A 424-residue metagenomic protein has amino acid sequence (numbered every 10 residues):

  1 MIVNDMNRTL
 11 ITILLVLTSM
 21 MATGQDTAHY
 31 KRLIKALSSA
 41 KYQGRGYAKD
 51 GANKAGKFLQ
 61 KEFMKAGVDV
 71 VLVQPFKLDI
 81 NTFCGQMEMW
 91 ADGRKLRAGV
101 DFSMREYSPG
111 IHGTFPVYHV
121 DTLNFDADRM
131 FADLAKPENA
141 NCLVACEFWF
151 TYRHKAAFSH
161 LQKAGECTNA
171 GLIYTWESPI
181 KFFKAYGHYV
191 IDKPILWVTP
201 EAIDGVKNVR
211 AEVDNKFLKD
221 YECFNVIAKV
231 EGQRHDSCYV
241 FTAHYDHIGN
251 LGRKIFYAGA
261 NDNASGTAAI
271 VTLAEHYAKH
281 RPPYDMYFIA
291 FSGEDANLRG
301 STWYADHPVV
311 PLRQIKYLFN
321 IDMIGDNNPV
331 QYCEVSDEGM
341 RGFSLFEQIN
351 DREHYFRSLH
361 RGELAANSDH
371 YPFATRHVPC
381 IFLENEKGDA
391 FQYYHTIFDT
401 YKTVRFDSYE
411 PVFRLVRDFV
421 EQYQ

Functional and structural regions predicted by a protein language model:
M1-A28: Bacterial Sec-dependent N-terminal signal peptides
D26-D50, A66, V70-L72, Q86-E88 (+3 more regions): N-terminal capping segment at the start of a domain
A40-D50, P75-K77, H119-L123, C146-R153 (+7 more regions): Second-shell loop/turn segments in exported
Q43-F148, Y152: Noncatalytic luminal/extracellular "stalk/propeptide" segments of secretory-pathway proteins
M64, F148-W149, V226, F241 (+3 more regions): Alpha-helical metal-binding/catalytic segments enriched in His/Glu/Asp
P109-D128, P179-G259, E275, P283: Soluble metallo-hydrolase cores and metallopeptidase-like ectodomains found primarily in the secretory/periplasmic
E275, A390-Q424: His/Asp/Glu-rich mid-to-C-terminal helical/loop segments that flank catalytic regions of hydrolases
P282, F291-Y393: Metal-dependent peptidase/peptidase-like ectodomains
